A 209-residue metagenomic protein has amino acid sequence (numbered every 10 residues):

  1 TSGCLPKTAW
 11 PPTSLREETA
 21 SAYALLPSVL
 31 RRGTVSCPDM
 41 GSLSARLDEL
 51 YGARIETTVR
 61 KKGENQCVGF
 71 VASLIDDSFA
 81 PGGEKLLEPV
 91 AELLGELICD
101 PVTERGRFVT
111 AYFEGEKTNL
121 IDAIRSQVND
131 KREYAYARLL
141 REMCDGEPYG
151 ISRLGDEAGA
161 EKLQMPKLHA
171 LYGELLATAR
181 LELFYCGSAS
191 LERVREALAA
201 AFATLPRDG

Functional and structural regions predicted by a protein language model:
S2-L15, S21-Y23, M40-E96, R132-A158 (+1 more regions): M16 family metallopeptidases and their MPP-like homologs
Y23-R31: Active-site SXXK
G33-S36, S78-P81, D100-V109: Short, polar/flexible loop-turn hinges at active-site or ligand-entry regions and domain interfaces
S44, D100-I124, G209: Acidic/histidine-enriched alpha-helical segments
E92-E104, A200-D208: A common structural junction motif
K117-V128, L139, M143: Glycine-rich, mobile lid/loop segments that gate access to catalytic sites or pores
Y149, E157-G159, E174-A177, E182-G209: An aromatic/glycine/proline-enriched structural segment found at the starts of mature extracellular/organellar domains
